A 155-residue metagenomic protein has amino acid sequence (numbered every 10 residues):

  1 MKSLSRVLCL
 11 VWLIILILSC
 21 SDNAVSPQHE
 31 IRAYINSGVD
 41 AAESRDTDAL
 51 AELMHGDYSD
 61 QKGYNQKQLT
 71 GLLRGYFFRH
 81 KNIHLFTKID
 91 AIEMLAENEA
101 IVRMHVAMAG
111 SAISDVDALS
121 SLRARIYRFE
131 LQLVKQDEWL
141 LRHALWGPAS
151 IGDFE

Functional and structural regions predicted by a protein language model:
M1-C9: Bacterial N-terminal signal peptides that target proteins for export
L8-I17: Bacterial N-terminal signal peptides
L18-L53: Short, low-complexity N-terminal intrinsically disordered segments enriched in polar/charged residues
I35, L72, L85-D90, S114-V116 (+1 more regions): Short structured motifs
S37-V39, H55-K62, D117-L119: Second-shell loop/turn segments in exported
A51-I101: Short solvent-exposed beta->alpha transition segments
L95-E155: Exposed beta-sheet edge and beta->alpha loop/turn motif
